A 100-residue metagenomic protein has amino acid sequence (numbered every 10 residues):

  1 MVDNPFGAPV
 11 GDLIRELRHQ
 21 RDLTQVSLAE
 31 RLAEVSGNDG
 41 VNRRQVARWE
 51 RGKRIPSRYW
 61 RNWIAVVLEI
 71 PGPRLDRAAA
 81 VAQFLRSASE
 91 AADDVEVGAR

Functional and structural regions predicted by a protein language model:
M1-V26, E30-R31, N62, P71-P73: A short, Lys/Arg-rich alpha-helix, primarily the initiator
V10, P56-S57: Residue-level preference for nonpolar/small residues embedded in alpha-helices
H19-Q20, G37, I55, V66: Short N-terminal micro-motifs specific to bacterial/archaeal maturation and metal-cluster initiation sites
A33-P56: Recognition helix of helix-turn-helix/homeodomain-like DNA-binding domains that insert into the DNA major groove
S57-L75, V81: DNA major-groove recognition helix of helix-turn-helix/homeodomain DNA-binding modules
D76-R100: Short, charged recognition helix plus adjacent turn of helix-turn-helix-like nucleic-acid-binding domains
